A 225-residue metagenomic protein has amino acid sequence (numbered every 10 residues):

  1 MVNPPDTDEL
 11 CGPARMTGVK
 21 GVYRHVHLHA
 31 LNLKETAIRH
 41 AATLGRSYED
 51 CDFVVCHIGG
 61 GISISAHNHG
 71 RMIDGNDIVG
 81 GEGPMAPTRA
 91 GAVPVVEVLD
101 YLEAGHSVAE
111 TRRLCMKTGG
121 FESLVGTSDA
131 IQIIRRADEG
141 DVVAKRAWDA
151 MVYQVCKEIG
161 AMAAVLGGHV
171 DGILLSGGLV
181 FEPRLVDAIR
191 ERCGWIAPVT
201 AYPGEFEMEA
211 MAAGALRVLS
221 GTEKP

Functional and structural regions predicted by a protein language model:
M1-K34: Divalent-metal (Mg2+/Mn2+/Ca2+)-assisted nucleotide/phosphate chemistry catalytic cores
M1-P4, V54-C56, A66, D74-G75 (+1 more regions): General beta-strand structural signal in soluble alpha/beta enzymes
L10-M16, S65-H69, D77-I78, A212-G214: Short acidic, glycine/serine/threonine-rich loops at helix termini
A14-K20, N68-G75, A188-I196, T222-E223: A glycine- and small-aliphatic-rich helix-loop capping segment at beta-alpha/alpha-beta transitions that lines
G21-D52, G60-G61, H69, I73-S128: Glycine-rich phosphate-binding loop plus the immediately following alpha-helix
R113-G167: Adenine-nucleotide phosphate-binding core of ATP-dependent small-molecule kinases
V170-I189: Glycine-rich phosphate-binding loops at beta-strand->alpha-helix junctions
V180-F181, P198-P225: Glycine-rich phosphate-binding/hydrolytic loop that grips phosphoryl groups
